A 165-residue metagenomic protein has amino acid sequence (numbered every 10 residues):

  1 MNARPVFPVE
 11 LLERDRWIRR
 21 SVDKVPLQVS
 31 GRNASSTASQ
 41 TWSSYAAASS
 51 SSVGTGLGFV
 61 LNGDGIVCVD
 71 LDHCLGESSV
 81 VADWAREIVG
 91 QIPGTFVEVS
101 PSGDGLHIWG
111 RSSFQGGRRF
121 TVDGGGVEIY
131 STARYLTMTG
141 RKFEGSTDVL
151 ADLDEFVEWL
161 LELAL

Functional and structural regions predicted by a protein language model:
M1-L165: Conserved phosphate/metal-binding and DNA-contacting active-site motifs used in DNA phosphodiester-bond processing
